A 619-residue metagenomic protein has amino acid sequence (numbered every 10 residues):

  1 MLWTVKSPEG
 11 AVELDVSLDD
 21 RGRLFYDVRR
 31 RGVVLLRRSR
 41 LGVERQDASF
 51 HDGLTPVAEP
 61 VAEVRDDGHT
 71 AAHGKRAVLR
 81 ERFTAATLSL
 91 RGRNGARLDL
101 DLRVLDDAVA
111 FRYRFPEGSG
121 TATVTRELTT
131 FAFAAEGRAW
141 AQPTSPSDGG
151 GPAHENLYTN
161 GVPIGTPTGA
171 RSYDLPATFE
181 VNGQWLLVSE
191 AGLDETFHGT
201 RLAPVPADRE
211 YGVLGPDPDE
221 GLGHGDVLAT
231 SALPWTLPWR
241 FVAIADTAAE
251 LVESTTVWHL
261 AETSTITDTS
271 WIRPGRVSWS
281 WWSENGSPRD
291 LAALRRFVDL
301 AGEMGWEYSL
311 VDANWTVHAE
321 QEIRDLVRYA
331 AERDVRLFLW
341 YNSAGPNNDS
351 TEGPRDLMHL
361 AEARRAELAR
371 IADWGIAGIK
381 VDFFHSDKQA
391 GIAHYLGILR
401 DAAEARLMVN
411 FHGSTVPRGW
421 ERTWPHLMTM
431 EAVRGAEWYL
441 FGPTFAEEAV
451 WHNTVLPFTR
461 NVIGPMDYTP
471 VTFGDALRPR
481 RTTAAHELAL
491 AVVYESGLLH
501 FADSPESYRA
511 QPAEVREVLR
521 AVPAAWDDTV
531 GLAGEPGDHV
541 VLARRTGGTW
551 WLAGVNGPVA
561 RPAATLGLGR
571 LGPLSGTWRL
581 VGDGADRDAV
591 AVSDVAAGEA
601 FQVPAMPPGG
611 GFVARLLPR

Functional and structural regions predicted by a protein language model:
L2-V257, S264, R587-A589: N-terminal accessory beta-strand-rich subdomains and adjacent acidic, glycine-rich linkers that precede catalytic cores
T70, G74-R82, V518-L542: Edge strands and adjacent loops of beta-rich recognition modules
Y113, A301, D382, V409 (+2 more regions): Conserved, mostly hydrophobic/aromatic
A232-Y308: An acidic-aromatic substrate-binding cleft motif
D312-T483: Aromatic- and carboxylate-enriched substrate-binding clefts and catalytic-loop regions of carbohydrate-active enzymes
A485, A489-G531: Catalytic cores of secreted or luminal carbohydrate-active enzymes
E535-G572, F612-R615: Carbohydrate-binding surface patches
D594-R619: C-terminal beta-strand-rich structural cap/linker in extracellular carbohydrate-active enzymes
